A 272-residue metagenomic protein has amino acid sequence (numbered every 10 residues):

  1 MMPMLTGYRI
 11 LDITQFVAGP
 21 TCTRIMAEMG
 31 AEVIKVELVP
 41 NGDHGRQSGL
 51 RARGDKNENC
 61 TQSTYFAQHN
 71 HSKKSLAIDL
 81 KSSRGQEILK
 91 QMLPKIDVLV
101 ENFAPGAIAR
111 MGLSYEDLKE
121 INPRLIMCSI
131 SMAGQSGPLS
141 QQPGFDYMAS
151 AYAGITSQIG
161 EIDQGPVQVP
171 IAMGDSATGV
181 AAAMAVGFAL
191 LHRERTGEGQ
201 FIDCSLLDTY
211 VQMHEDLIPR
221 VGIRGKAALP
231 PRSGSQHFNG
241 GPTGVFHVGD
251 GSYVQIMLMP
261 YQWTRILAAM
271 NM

Functional and structural regions predicted by a protein language model:
M1-R195, F201: N-terminal helix-loop segment corresponding to the beta1-alpha1 unit of nucleotide/adenylate-binding folds
D55, Y152-M272: Acidic, glycine-rich segments within the central catalytic cores of soluble metabolic enzymes that bind/position
